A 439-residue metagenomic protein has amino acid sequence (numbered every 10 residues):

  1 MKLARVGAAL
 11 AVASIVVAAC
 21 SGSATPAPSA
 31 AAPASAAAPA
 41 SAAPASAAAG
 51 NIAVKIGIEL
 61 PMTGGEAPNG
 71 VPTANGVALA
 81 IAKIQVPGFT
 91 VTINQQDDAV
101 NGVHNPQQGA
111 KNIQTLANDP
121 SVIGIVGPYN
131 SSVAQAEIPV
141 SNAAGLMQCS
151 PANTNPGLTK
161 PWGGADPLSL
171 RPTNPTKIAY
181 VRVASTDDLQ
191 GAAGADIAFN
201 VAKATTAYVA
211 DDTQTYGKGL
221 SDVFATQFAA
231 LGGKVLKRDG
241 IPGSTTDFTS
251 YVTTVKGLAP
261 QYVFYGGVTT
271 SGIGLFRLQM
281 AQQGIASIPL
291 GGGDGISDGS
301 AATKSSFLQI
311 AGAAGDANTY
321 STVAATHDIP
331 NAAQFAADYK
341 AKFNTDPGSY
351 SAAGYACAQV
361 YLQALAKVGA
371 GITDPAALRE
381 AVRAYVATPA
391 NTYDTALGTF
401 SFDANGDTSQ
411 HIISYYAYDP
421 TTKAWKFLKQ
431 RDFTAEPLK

Functional and structural regions predicted by a protein language model:
S14-A19: C-terminal motif of bacterial Sec signal peptides marking the signal peptidase cleavage site
C20-A30: Bacterial lipoprotein signal-peptidase II cleavage site
A47-G76, I84, Q96-P106, Y129-N130 (+2 more regions): Extracytoplasmic "Venus flytrap"
I58, L116-Y129, M147-A152, T206-D211 (+6 more regions): Periplasmic-binding protein-like
P68-P72, K83-P167, G240-F248, T270-G274 (+1 more regions): Beta-alpha junction/loop-to-helix N-cap segments that form part of ligand/metal-binding clefts
V122-K237, G291-A314: Extracytoplasmic ligand/sensor domains, especially the bilobed periplasmic-binding protein
Q279-Y355, V368, W425-L438: Extracellular/periplasmic periplasmic-binding protein-like sensory domains
Y339-S351, L362-F427, K439: Segments of small-molecule ligand-sensing domains
